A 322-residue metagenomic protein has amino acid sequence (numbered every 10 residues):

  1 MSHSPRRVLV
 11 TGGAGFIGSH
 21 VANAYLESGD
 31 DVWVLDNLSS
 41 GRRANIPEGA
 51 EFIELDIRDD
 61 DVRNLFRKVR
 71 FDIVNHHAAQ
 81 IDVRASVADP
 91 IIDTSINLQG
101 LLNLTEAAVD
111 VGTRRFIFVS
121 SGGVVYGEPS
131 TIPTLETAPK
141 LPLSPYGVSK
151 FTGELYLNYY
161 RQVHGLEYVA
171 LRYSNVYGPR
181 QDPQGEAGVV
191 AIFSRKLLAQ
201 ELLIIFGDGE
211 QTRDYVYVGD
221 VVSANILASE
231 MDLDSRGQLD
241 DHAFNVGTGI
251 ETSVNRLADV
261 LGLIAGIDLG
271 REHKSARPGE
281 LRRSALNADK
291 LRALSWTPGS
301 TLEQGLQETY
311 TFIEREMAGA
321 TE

Functional and structural regions predicted by a protein language model:
M1-V176, E308, R315-E316: N-terminal Rossmann-like NAD(P)+-binding domain of SDR-like oxidoreductases, especially those catalyzing
H77-Q80, Q181, Q211: Glutamine-centric residue-chemistry signal
D82, G178, D214-Y217: Active-site helix-initiating loop/hinge in glycosyltransferases
E128-P129, P179-Q181, K290: Short beta-loop-alpha junction of Rossmann-like oxidoreductase domains
T152, Y156, Y160, F193 (+2 more regions): Hydrophobic alpha-helix immediately C-terminal to the catalytic Tyr-X-X-X-Lys motif of short-chain
Q181-P183, L281: Acidic pyrophosphate-coordinating catalytic loop
R195-E322: C-terminal substrate-binding subdomain of Rossmann-fold SDR/epimerase-dehydratase oxidoreductases
